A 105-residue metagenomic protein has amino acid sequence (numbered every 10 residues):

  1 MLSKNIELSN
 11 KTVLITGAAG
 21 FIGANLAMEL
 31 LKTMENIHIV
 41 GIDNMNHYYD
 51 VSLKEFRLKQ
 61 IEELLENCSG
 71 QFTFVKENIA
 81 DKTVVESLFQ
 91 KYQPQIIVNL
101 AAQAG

Functional and structural regions predicted by a protein language model:
M1-G105: N-terminal Rossmann-like NAD(P)+-binding domain of SDR-like oxidoreductases, especially those catalyzing
